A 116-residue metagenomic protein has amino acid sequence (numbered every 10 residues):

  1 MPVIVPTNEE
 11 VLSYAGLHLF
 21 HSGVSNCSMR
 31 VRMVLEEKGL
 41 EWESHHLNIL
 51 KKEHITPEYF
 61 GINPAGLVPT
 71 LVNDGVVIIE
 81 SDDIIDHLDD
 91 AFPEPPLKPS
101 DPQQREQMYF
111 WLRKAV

Functional and structural regions predicted by a protein language model:
M1-V116: GST-like domain detector, emphasizing the conserved glutathione-binding G-site in the N-terminal thioredoxin-like
